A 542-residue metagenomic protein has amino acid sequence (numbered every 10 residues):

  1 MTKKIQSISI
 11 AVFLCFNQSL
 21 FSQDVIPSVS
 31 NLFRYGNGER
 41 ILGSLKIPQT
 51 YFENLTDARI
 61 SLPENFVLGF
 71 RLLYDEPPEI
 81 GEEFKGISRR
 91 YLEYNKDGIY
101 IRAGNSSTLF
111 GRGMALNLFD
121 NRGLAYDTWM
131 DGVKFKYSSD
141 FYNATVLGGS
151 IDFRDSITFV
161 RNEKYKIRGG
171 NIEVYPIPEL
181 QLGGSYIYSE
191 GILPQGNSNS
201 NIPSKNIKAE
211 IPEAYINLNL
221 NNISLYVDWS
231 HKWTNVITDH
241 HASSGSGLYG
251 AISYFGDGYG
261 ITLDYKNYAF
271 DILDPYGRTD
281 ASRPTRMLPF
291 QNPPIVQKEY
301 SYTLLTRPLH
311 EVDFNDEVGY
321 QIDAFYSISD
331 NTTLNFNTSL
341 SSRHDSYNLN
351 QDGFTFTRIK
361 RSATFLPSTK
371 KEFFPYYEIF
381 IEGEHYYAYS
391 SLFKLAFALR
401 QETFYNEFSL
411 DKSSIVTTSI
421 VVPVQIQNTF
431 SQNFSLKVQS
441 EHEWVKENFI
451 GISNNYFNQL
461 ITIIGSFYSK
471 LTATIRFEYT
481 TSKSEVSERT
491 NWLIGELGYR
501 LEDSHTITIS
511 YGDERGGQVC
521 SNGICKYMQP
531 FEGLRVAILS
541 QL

Functional and structural regions predicted by a protein language model:
M1-V29, L542: Bacterial Sec-dependent N-terminal signal peptides
Q23-S28, L45-T50, T56-A58, L62 (+1 more regions): Post-signal-peptide, soluble extracytosolic/periplasmic N-terminal scaffold domains of envelope/secretory systems
Q23-Y35, F66, N217-N219: Beta-strand-dominated lipid-handling architectures at cellular/organellar boundaries
S30-G36, I41, R102-Y175, G183-K205 (+5 more regions): Surface-exposed coil loops of outer-membrane beta-barrel proteins
R34, S44-I47, Y51-E53, R71 (+2 more regions): Exposed, low-structure sequence patches enriched in small/polar residues
E53-L55, K85-Y91, T128-G132, K166-R168 (+3 more regions): Short alpha-helical segments and helix-capping/turn motifs at coil-helix boundaries
I60, F66-I151, V174-P176, Q181 (+1 more regions): Outer membrane beta-barrel
D75-F84, S156-R161, K232-S243: Outer-membrane beta-barrel proteins
